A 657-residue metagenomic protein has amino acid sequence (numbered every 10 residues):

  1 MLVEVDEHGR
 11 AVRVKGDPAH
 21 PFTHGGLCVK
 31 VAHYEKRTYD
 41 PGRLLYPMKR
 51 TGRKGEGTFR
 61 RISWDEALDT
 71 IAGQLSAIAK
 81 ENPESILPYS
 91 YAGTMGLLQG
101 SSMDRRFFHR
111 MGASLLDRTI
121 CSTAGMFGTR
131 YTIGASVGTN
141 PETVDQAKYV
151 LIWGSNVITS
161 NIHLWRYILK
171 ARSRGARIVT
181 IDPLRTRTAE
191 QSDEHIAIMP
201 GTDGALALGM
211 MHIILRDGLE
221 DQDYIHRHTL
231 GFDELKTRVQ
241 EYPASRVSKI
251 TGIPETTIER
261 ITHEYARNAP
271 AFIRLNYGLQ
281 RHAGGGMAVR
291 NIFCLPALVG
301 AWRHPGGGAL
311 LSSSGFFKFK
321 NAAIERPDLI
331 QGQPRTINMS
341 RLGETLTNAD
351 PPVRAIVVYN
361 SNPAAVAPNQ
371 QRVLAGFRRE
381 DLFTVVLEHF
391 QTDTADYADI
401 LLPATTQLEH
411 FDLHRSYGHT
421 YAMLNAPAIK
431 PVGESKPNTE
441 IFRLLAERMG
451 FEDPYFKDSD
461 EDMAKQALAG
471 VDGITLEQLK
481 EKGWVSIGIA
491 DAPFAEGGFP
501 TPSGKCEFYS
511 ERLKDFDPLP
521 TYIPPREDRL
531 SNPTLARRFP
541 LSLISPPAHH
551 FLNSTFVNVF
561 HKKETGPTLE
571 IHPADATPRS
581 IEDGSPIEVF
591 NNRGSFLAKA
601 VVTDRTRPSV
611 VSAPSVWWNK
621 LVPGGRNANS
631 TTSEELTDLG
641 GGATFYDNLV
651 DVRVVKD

Functional and structural regions predicted by a protein language model:
M1-D217, E241, P254, L621-D657: N-terminal export/assembly segments and adjacent metallocofactor-ligating motifs of anaerobic energy-metabolism
R50-E66, H212, D217-E255, A428-T501 (+4 more regions): N-terminal leader/propeptide and maturation segments of large enzyme subunits in energy/redox metabolism and hydrolases
N82-S85, E220-I225, F272, R303-L310 (+1 more regions): Flexible, glycine/charged-enriched surface loops at secondary-structure junctions
I86-Y91, V150-W153, I273-H282, V357-Y359: Short glycine-rich or small-residue beta-strand-to-loop segments that form or flank ligand, phosphate, metal/Fe-S
G100-L169, R174-I181, T188-E190, G204-L208 (+4 more regions): Extended redox/cofactor-interaction regions of prokaryotic respiratory oxidoreductases
V150, Q191-S192, Y242-R246, R274-L279 (+1 more regions): Flexible glycine/proline-enriched surface loops and loop-helix/loop-strand junctions
M210, L230-L342: Active-site phosphate/pyrophosphate-binding segments
V432, N438-G483, S554, F560-L569 (+1 more regions): Long, contiguous, secondary-structure-rich segments that constitute the structural scaffold of globular domains
